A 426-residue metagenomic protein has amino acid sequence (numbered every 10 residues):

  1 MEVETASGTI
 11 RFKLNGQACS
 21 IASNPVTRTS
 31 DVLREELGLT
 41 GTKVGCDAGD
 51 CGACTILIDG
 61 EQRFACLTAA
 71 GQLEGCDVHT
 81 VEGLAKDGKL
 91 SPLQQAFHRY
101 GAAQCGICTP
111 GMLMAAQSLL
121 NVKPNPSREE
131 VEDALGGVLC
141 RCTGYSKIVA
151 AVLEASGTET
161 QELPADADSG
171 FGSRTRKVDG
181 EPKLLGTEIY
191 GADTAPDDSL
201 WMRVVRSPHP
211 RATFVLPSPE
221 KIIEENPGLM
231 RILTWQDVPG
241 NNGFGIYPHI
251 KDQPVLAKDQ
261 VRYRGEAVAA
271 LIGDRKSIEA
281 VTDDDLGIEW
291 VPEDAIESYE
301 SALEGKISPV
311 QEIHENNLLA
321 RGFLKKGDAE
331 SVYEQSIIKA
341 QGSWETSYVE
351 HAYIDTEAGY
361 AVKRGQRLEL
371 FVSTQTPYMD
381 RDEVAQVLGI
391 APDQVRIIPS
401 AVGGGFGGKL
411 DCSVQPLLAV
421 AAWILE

Functional and structural regions predicted by a protein language model:
M1-D166, L185: Signature of N-terminal electron-transfer/Fe-S-associated modules in redox systems
T29, V78, C108, C142 (+7 more regions): Buried hydrophobic positions in well-ordered alpha/beta secondary-structure cores of metabolic enzymes
G45-A48, E129-G136, W235, Q394-S400 (+1 more regions): Beta-strand segments within the central parallel beta-sheet cores of soluble alpha/beta enzyme folds
C51-G52, L200, K258, D355-Y360: Short glycine-rich loop/turn motifs
A65, A70-G106, I278-S301, R321-G322 (+3 more regions): Gly/Pro-rich active-site capping loops and adjacent beta-alpha segments that organize cofactor/substrate pockets
H98, V138-R141, K147, L233-E266 (+2 more regions): Short, surface-exposed loop/turn segments at secondary-structure boundaries that line and modulate
S156-L319, V414, I424: Flexible, low-hydrophobicity surface segments
D328-L388: Conserved beta-alpha junction segments in alpha/beta enzyme cores
